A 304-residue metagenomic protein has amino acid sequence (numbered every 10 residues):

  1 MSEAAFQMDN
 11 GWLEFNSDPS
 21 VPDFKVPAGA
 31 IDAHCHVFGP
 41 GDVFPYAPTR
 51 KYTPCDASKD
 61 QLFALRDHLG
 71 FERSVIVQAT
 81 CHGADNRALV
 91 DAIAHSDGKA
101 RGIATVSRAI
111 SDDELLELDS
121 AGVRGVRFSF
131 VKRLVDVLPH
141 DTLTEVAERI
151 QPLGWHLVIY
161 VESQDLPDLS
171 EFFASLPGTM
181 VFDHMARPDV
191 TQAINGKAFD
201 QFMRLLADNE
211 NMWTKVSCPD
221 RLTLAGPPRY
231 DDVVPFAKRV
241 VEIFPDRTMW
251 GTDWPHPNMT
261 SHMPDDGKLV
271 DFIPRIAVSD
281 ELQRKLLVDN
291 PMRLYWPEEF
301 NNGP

Functional and structural regions predicted by a protein language model:
S2-G29, K59-R73, R239, F244-R247 (+1 more regions): Mid-to-C-terminal alpha-helical segments outside catalytic/metal-binding sites
E3-D9, P139-W250, E299-G303: Catalytic pocket-lining loop regions of alpha/beta-barrel enzymes, especially the amidohydrolase/enolase/GH5 lineages
I31-C35, S74-V77, A100-A104, V126-F128 (+4 more regions): Hydrophobic faces of well-ordered beta-strands that scaffold small-molecule active sites in alpha/beta enzyme cores
H34, R66, L89, L118 (+8 more regions): Conserved, mostly hydrophobic/aromatic
H36, A79-T80, T105-A109, S129-R133 (+4 more regions): Active-site beta-loop-alpha junctions enriched in small/polar residues
A47-G83, K99-T105, V123-V131, W155-L157: Divalent metal-dependent hydrolysis catalytic cores, especially in the metallo-beta-lactamase
D56-L65, R108-L118, D141-L143, A198-F199: Short, acidic/polar
S111-Y160: Hydrophobic alpha-helical segments and helix pairs
